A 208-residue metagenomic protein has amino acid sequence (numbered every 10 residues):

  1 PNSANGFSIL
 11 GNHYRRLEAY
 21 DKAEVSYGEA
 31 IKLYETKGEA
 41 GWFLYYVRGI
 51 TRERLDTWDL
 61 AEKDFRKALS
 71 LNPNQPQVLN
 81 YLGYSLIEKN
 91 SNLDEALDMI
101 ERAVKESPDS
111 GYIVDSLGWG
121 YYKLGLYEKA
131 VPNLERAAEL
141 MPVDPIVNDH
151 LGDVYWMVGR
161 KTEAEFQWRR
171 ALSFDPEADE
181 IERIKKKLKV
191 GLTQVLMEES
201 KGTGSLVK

Functional and structural regions predicted by a protein language model:
I9, F43, V47, Y81 (+3 more regions): Canonical tetratricopeptide repeat
N12, I50, Y84-S85, W119 (+1 more regions): Residue-level recognition of tetratricopeptide repeat
R15, E53, I87-E88, Y122 (+1 more regions): Position-specific recognition of the canonical hydrophobic site in helix A of tetratricopeptide repeat
L33-K37, L71, E106, L140 (+1 more regions): Structural marker of alpha-solenoid helical repeat scaffolds
M157, T162-K208: Terminal, low-structured helical/coil segments at or just beyond the last alpha-helical repeat
